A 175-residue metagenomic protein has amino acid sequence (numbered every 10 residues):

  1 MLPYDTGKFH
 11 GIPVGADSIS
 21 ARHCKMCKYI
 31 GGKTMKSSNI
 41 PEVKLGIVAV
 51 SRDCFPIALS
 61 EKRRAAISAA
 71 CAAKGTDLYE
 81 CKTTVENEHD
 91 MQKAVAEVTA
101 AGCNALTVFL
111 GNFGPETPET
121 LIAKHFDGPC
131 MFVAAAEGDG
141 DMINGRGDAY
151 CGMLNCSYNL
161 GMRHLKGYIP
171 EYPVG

Functional and structural regions predicted by a protein language model:
T6-G7: Intrinsic disorder/low-complexity segments
S18-G175: An N-terminal assembly and electron-transfer interface module characteristic of large anaerobic redox and radical
